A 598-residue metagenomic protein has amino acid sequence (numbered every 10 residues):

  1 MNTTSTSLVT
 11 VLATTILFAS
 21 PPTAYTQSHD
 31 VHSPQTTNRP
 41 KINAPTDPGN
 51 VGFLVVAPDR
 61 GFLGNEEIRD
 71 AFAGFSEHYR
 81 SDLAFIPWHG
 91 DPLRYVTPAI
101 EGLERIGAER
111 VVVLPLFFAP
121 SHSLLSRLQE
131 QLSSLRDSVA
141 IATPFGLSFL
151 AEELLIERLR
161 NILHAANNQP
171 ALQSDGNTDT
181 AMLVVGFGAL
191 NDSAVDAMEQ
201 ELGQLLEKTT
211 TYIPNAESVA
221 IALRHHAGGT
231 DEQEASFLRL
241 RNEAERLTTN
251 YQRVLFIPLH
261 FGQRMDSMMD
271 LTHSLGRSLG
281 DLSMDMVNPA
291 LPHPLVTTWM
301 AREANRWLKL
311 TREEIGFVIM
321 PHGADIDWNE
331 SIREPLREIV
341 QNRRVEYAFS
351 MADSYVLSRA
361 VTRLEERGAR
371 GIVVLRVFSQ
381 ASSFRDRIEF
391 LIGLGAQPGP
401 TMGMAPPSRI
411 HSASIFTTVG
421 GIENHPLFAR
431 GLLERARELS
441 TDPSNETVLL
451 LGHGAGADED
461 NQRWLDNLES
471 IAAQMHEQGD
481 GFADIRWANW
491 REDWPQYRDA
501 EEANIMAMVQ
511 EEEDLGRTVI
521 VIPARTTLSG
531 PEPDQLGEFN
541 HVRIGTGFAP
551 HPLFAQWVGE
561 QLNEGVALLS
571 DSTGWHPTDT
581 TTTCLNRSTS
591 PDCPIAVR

Functional and structural regions predicted by a protein language model:
M1-V9: Bacterial N-terminal signal peptides that target proteins for export
V9-A19: Bacterial N-terminal signal peptides
S20-A24: Membrane-interface motif at the C-terminal end of an N-terminal transmembrane signal
Y25-R598: Active-site-proximal alpha-helix that buttresses catalytic centers in soluble enzyme cores
